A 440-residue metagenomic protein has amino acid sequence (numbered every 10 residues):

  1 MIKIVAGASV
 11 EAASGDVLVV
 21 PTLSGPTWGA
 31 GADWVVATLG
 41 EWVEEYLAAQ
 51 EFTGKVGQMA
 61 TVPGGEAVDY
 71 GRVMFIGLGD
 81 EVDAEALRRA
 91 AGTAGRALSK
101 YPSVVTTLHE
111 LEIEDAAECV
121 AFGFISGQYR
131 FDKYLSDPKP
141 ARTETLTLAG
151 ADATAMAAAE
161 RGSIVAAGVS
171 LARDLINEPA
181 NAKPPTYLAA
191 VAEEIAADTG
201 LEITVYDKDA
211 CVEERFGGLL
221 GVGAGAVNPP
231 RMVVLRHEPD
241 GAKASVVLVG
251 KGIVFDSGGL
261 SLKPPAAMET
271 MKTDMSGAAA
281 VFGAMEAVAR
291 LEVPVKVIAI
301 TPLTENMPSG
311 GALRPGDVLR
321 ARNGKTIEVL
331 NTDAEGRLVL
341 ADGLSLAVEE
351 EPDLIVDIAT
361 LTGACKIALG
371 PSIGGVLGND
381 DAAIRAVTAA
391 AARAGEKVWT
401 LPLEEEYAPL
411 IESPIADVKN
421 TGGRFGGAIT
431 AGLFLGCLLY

Functional and structural regions predicted by a protein language model:
M1-G252: Short amphipathic alpha-helical segment within the helicase RecA-like ATPase core that mediates nucleic-acid
E51-T53, A189-Y440: A generic structural signal for tightly packed, nonpolar segments enriched in small/aliphatic residues
